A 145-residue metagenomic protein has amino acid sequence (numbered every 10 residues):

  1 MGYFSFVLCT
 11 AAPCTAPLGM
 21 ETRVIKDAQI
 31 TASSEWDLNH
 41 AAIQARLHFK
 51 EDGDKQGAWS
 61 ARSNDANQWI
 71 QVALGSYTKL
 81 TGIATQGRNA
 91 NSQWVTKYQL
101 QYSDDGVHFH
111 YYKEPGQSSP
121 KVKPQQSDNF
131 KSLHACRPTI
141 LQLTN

Functional and structural regions predicted by a protein language model:
F4, L8-G75, R88, P115-Q117 (+1 more regions): Disordered, acidic Ser/Thr/Pro-rich linker "stalks" and the adjacent N-terminal cap of the next globular domain
D27, L80, V95-Q99: Exposed beta-strand and adjacent loop surfaces of beta-rich binding modules that mediate intermolecular recognition
K50-E51, I83, W94: Alpha-helix boundary/interfacial micro-motifs
G57, N64-W69, A90-N145: Trp- and acidic/polar-enriched beta-sheet ligand-binding modules for extracellular glycan and matrix recognition
Q71-A73, G82-Q86, Q101: Residues within well-ordered beta-strands of beta-sheet-rich folds
